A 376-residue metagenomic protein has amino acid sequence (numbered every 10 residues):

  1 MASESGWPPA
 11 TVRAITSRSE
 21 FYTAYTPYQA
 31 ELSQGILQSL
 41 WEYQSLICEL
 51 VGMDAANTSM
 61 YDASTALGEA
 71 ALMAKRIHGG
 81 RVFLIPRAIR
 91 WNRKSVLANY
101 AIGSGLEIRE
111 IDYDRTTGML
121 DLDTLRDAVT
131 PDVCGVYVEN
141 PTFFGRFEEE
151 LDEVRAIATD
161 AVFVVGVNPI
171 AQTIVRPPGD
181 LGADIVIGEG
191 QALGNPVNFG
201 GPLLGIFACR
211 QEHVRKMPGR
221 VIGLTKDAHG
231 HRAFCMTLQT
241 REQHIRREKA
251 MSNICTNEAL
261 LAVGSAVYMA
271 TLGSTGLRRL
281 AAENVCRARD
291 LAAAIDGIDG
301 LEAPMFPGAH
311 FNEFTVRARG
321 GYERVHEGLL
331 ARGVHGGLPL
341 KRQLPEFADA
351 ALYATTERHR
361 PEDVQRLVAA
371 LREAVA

Functional and structural regions predicted by a protein language model:
M1-E42, C48, I245: N-terminal entrance/gating region of PLP-dependent enzymes' catalytic architecture
R18-A30, C48-M53, H78-G79, I102-E110 (+4 more regions): Gly-rich Lys/Arg/Thr-decorated short loops/hinges at beta-loop-alpha junctions or inter-strand turns that position
Y28-L32, E49-G68: Short loop-beta-helix segment that forms the pyridoxal 5′-phosphate
A30-L40, M60, P141-F144, A281: Short acidic-aromatic active-site loops that bind/stabilize oxyanions
N57, E110, V165, M305-F306 (+1 more regions): A structural preference for short, hydrophobic beta-strand core positions in alpha/beta folds
T65-A233, G300, V316-R319, E323-L329 (+4 more regions): Conserved PLP-enzyme active-site core in the AAT-like
L193-D299, P304-P307: Active-site C-terminal subdomain of aminotransferase-like
T275-R366: Conserved C-terminal alpha-helix-loop-beta "cap" of PLP-dependent enzymes that closes/shapes the active-site mouth
